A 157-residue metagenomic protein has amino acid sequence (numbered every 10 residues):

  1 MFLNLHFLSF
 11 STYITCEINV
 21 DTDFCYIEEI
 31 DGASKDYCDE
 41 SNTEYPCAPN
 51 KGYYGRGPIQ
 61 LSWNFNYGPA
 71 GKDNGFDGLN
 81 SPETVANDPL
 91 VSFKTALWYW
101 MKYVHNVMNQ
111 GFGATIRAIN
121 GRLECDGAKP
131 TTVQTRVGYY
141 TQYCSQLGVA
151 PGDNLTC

Functional and structural regions predicted by a protein language model:
M1-C157: Folded extracytoplasmic luminal domains of secretory or organellar precursors
